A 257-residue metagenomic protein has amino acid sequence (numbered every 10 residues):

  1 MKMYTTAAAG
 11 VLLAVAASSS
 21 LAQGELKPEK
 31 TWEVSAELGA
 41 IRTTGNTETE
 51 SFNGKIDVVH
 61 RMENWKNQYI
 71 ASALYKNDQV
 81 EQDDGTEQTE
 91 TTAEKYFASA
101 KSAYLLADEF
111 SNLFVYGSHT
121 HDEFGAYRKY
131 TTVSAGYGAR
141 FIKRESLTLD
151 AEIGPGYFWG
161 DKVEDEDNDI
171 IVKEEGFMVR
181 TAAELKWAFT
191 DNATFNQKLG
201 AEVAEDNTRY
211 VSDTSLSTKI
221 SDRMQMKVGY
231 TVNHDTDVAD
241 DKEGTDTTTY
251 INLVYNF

Functional and structural regions predicted by a protein language model:
M1-T31, F257: Cleavable N-terminal export/targeting peptides
L26, A40-R42, V58-H60, Y104-L106 (+6 more regions): Residue-level signature of outer-membrane beta-barrel architecture
K27-R42, W65-Y69, F195: Transmembrane beta-strand segments of Gram-negative outer membrane beta-barrel proteins
W32-V34, E50-I56, Y96-A100, G117 (+5 more regions): Hydrophobic, lipid-facing positions within transmembrane beta-strands of outer-membrane proteins
L38-A40, I56, Y69-Y75, V115-H119 (+5 more regions): Transmembrane beta-barrel strands of outer-membrane/channel proteins
R42-E50, E90-A93, H121-K129, E202-V211 (+1 more regions): Solvent-exposed loop/turn segments connecting transmembrane beta-strands in outer-membrane beta-barrel proteins
N64-Q68, D108-L113, E145-L149, F189-F195 (+1 more regions): Repeated loop/turn-to-beta-strand initiation elements of outer-membrane beta-barrel proteins
L216-K219, T245-F257: Outer-membrane beta-barrel "beta-signal"
